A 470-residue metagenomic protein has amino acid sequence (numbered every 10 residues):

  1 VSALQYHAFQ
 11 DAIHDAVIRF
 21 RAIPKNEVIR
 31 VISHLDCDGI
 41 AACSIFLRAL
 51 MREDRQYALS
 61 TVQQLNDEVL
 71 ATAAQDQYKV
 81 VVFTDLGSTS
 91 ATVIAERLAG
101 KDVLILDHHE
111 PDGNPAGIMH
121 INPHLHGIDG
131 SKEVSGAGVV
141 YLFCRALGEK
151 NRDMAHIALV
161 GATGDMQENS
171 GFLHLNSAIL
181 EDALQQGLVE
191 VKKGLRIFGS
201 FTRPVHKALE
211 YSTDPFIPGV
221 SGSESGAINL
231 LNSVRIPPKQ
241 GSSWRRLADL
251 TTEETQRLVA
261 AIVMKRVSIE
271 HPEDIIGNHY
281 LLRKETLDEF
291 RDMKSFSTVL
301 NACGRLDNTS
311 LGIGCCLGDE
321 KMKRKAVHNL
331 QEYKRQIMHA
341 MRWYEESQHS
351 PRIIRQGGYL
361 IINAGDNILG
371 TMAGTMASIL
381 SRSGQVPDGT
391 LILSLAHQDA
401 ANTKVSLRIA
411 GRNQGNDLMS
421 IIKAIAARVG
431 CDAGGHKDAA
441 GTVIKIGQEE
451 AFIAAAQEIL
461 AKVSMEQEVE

Functional and structural regions predicted by a protein language model:
V1-V299, C303-E470: Replace "Mg2+/Mn2+-dependent" with "divalent metal-dependent
